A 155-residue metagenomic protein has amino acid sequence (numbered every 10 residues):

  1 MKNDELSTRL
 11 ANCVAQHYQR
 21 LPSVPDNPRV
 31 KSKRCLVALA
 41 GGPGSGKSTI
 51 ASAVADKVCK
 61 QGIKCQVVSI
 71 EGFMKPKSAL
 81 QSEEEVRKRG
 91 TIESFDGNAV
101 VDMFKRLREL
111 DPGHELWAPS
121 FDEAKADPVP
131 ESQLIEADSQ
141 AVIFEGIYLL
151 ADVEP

Functional and structural regions predicted by a protein language model:
M1-A38, G42: Extreme N-terminal, non-catalytic leader segments that precede Walker-type/kinase nucleotide-binding cores
R34-A38, K64, A141-I143: Residue-level preference for the first positions of well-ordered beta-strands
K47: Conserved lysine of the Walker
I50: Hydrophobic positions on the alpha1 helix immediately C-terminal to the Walker A/P-loop
A53: Active-site signature of alpha/beta-hydrolase-fold catalytic machinery across serine- and Asp/Cys-nucleophile hydrolases
D56-Q66: Post-Walker A helix-loop "phosphate-sensing" segment adjacent to the P-loop in P-loop NTPases
Q66-S69, K75-K125: Conserved nucleotide-sensing/catalytic segment adjacent to the nucleotide-binding pocket in NTP-handling enzymes
P128-P155: ATP-dependent NMP and nucleoside kinases share a basic, alpha-helical "lid"
